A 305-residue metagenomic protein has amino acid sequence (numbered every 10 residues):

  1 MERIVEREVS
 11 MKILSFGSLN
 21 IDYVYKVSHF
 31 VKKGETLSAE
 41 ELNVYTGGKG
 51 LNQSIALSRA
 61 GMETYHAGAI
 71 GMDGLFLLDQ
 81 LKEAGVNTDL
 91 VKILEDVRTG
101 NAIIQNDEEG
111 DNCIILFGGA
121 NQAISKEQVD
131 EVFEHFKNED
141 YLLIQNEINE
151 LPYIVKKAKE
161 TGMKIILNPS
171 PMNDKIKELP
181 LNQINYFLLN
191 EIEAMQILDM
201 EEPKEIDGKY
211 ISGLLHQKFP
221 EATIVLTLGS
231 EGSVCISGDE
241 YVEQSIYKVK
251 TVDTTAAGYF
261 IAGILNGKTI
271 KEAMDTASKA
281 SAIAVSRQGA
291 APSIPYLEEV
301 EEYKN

Functional and structural regions predicted by a protein language model:
R3-R7, D174, E205-N305: Conserved phosphate-binding/catalytic region of the ribokinase-like
I4, I13, K33-N101, Y303-K304: Substrate-binding N-lobe of the ribokinase-like
E6-K32: Positively charged, low-complexity intrinsically disordered leader regions
R7-F16, D79-I93, N106-V242: Ribokinase/PfkB-type carbohydrate-kinase core domain
L19, I70-M72, V249: Hydrophobic pocket-lining residues within nucleotide cofactor-binding pockets
V31-A39, N190, V242-S245: Short glycine/proline- and charge-enriched loop/turn segments that cap or connect secondary-structure elements
Q53, L77, I154, F260-I261: Hydrophobic residues within alpha-helices that form the first helical element adjacent to the glycine-rich loop
L57, N190, G258: Short, conserved phosphate/pyrophosphate- and ester-handling motifs at nucleotide-, phospho-/glycolipid
